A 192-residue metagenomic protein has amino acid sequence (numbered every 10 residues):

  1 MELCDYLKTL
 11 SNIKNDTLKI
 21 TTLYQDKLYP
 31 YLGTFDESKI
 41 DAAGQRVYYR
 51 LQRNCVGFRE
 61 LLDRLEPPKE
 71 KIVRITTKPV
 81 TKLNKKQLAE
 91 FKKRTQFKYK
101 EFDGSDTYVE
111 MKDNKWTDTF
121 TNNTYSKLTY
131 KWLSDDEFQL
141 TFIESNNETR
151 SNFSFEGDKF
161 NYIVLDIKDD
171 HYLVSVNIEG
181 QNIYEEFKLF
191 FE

Functional and structural regions predicted by a protein language model:
M1, E66-D103: Tryptophan-anchored aromatic micro-motifs
M1-Q45, A89-Q96, F102, N114: Start-of-domain marker
L18-P79: Compact alpha-helical subdomains of small soluble proteins
F91-K98, K112-T117, D136-Q139, D169-V174: Short, hydrophobic/aromatic-rich segments at coil-to-beta transitions
S105-L133: N-terminal glycine/threonine-rich, aromatic-flanked beta-hairpin/loop signature
Y108-V109, K127-K131, K159-D166, F187-F191: Hydrophobic/aromatic beta-strand elements that line small-molecule binding cavities or substrate pockets in beta-rich
L140-I167: An anionic, turn-rich surface loop/hairpin at beta-sheet edges that serves as a generic interaction/coordination patch
I163-D166, L173-E185: Short, exposed beta-strand-loop hairpins at the edges of beta-sheets in extracellular/periplasmic proteins
